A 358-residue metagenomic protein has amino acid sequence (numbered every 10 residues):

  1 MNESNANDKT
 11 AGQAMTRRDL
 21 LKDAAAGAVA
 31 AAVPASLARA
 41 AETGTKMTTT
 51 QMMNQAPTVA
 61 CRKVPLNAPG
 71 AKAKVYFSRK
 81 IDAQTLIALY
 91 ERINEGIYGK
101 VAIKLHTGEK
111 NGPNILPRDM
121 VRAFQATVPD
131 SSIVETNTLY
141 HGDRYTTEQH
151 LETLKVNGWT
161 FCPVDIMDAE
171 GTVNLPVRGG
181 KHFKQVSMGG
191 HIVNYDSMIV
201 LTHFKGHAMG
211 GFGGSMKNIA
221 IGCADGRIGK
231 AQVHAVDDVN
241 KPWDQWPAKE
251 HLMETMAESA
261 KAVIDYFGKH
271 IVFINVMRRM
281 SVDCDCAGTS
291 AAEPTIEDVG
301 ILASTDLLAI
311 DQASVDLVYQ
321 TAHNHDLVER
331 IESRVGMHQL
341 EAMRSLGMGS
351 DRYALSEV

Functional and structural regions predicted by a protein language model:
M1-T16: N-terminal secretory signal peptides
D8, A26, A30, E42-G44 (+4 more regions): Low-complexity, intrinsically disordered short peptide segments enriched in small/polar/basic residues
A11, A26, T43, P69 (+1 more regions): Feature targets compositionally biased, intrinsically disordered low-complexity regions with long contiguous runs
Q13-K22, A30-M52: N-terminal twin-arginine translocation
D23-A28, R330: Alpha-helical transmembrane segments
A28, A32, R344-G347: C-terminal alpha-helix/helix-terminus motif
P57, C61-T127, S131-V358: Extended, low-polarity segments enriched in aliphatic/aromatic residues
